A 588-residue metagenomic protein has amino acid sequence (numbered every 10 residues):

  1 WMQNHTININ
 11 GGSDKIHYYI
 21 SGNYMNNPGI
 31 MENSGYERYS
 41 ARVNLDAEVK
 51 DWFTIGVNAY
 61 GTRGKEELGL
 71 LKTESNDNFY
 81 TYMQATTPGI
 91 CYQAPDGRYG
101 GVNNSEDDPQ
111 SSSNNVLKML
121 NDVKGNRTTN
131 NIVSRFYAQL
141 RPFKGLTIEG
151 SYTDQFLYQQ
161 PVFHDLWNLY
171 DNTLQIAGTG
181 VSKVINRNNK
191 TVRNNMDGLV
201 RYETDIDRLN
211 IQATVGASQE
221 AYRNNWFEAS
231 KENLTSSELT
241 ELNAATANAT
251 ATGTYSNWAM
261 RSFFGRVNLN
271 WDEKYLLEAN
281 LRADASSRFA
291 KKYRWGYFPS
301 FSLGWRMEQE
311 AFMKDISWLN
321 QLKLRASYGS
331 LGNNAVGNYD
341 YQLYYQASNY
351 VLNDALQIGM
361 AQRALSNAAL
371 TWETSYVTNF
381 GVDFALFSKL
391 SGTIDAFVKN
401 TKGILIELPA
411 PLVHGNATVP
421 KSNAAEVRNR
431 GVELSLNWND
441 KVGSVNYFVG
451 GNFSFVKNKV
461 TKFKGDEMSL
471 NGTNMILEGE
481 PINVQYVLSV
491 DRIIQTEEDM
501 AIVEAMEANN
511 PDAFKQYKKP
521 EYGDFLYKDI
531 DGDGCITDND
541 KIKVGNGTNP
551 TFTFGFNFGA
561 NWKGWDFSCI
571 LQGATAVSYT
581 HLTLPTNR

Functional and structural regions predicted by a protein language model:
W1, I30-S34, S40-N131, E149-R261 (+6 more regions): Surface-exposed loop/interface segments of Gram-negative outer-membrane beta-barrel transport/assembly proteins
N4-I30, R42-E48, G56-N58, S151 (+4 more regions): Predominantly transmembrane beta-strands of Gram-negative outer membrane beta-barrel pores used for transport
I7-G11, A41-A47, S134-L140, G198-Y202 (+8 more regions): Residues on the lipid-exposed face of transmembrane beta-strands in outer-membrane beta-barrel proteins
G22-P28, L277-S286, Y328: Transmembrane beta-strand segments that form the barrel wall of outer-membrane beta-barrel proteins
I30-E32, S287-K292: Solvent-exposed loop/turn segments connecting transmembrane beta-strands in outer-membrane beta-barrel proteins
A41, F263-V267, Y275-A285, G296-W305 (+2 more regions): Extended, hydrophobic alpha-helical segments in both membrane/secreted and soluble proteins
T548-V577: Glycine-rich, aromatic-lined ligand/substrate-binding cores of catalytic and carbohydrate-binding domains
